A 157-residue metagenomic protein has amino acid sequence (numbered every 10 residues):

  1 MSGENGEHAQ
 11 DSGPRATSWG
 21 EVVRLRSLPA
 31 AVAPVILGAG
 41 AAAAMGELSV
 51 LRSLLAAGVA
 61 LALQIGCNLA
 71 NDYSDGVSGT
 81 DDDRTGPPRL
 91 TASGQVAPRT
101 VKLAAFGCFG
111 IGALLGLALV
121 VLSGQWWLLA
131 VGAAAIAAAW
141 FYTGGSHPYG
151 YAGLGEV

Functional and structural regions predicted by a protein language model:
M1-L55: Topogenic membrane-insertion module of multi-pass membrane proteins
S2-T17, Y73-V96: Cytosolic, membrane-interface loops and tails of multi-pass inner-membrane proteins
R15-A16, G58, Q64-G66, V77 (+3 more regions): Short hydrophobic "helix-edge" motifs at membrane interfaces and signal-peptide entry regions
G20, L28-V32, V50-G58, K102-F106 (+2 more regions): Hydrophobic alpha-helical transmembrane segments
V35-L37, M45-N71, L129-W140: Membrane-embedded alpha-helical segments that form the functional core of polytopic membrane enzymes, especially those
A43-L48, Y73, V77, G144-A152: Membrane-interface elements of multi-pass transporters and channels
I65, L69-S78, E156-V157: Generic detector of well-ordered alpha-helical packing
P88-V157: Intramembrane alpha-helical segments
